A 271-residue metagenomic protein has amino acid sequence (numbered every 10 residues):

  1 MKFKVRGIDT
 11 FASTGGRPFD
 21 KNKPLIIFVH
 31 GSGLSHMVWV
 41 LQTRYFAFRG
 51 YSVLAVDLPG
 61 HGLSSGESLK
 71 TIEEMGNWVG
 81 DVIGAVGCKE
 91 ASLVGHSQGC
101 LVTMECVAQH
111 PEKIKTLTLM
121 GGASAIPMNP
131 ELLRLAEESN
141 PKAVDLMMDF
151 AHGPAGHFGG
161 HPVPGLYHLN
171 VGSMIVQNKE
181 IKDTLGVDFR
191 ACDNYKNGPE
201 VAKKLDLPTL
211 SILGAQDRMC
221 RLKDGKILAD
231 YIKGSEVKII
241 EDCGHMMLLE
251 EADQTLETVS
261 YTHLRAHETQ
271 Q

Functional and structural regions predicted by a protein language model:
I8, S13, V40-F48, S52-Q98 (+1 more regions): Active-site loop/oxyanion-hole signature of alpha/beta-hydrolase fold enzymes
G31-L34: Active-site glycine-rich loops that stabilize anionic/oxyanionic intermediates across multiple enzyme folds
M104-L146: Flexible "cap/lid" loop of the alpha/beta hydrolase fold
R134-K204: Conserved alpha/beta-hydrolase catalytic His-Asp/Glu region
L205, S211-L213: Short beta-strand/loop motif that positions the catalytic acidic residue of the alpha/beta-hydrolase fold
Q216-C220: Acidic catalytic loop of the alpha/beta-hydrolase fold
C243-A252, L256: Catalytic histidine-centered segment of alpha/beta-hydrolase-like enzymes
T262-T269: Conserved small/polar residues in nucleotide/adenosyl-binding loops
